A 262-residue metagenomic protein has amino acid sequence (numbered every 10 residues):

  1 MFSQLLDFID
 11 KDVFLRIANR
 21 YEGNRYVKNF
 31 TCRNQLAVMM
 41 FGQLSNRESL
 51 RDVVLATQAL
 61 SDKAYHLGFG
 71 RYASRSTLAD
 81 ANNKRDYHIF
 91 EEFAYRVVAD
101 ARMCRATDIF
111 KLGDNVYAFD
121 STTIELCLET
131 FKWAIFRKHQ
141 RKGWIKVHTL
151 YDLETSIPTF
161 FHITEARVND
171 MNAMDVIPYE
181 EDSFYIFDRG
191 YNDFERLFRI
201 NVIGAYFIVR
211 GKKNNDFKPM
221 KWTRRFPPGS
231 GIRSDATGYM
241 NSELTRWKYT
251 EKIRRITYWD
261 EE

Functional and structural regions predicted by a protein language model:
M1-D52, N83-R85, E92-R96, K111-N115 (+2 more regions): Single, function-defining residue in the core of a domain
A18-N19, L60-S61, T107: Short hydrophobic/aromatic segments of transmembrane alpha-helices and their interfaces
S49-L67: DNA-recognition alpha helix
A64, A79-N83, C104-D108, F226-P227: Alpha-helix boundary/capping detector
H66-L67, R105-A106, F136-K138: Catalytic micro-motifs at enzyme active sites that drive phosphoryl/nucleotidyl and oxygen chemistry
H66-Y87: Major-groove recognition helix of helix-turn-helix-like DNA-binding domains
A99-A106, D170-M171: A short, well-structured juxtamembrane/interface segment
